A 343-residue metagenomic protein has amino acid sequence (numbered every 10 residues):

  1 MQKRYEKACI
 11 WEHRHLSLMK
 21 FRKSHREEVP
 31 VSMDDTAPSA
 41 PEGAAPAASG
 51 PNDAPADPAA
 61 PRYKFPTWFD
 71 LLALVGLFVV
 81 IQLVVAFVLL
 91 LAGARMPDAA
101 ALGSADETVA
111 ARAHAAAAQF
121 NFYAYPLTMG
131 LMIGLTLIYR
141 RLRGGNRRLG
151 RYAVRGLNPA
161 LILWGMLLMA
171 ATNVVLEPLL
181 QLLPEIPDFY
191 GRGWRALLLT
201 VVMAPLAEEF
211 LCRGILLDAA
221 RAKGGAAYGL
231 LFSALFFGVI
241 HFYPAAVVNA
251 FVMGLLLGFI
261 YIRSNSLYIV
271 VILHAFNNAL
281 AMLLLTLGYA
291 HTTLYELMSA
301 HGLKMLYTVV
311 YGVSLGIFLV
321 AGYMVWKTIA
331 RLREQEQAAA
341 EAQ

Functional and structural regions predicted by a protein language model:
M1-P61, E177-P184, E336-Q343: Low-complexity, intrinsically disordered extramembrane tails and loops of integral membrane proteins
A73-R140, V310-G312: Alpha-helical transmembrane segments in multi-pass membrane proteins
V79, L83-F87, A246-L303: Functionally important transmembrane alpha-helices
Q82, M129-I138, M166-N173, V309-I329: Hydrophobic core of alpha-helical transmembrane segments in multi-pass integral membrane proteins
A92-A94, A99-D106, R112-F120, R141-F210 (+3 more regions): Juxtamembrane helix-loop-helix connectors linking adjacent transmembrane helices in multi-pass membrane enzymes
M203, F232-F236, I272, F276: Hydrophobic residues within alpha-helical transmembrane segments of multi-pass solute transporters/permease subunits
A207-F232, F259-S266: Membrane-interface helix/loop boundary segments of multi-pass membrane proteins
F276-Q343: C-terminal membrane module of polytopic membrane proteins
